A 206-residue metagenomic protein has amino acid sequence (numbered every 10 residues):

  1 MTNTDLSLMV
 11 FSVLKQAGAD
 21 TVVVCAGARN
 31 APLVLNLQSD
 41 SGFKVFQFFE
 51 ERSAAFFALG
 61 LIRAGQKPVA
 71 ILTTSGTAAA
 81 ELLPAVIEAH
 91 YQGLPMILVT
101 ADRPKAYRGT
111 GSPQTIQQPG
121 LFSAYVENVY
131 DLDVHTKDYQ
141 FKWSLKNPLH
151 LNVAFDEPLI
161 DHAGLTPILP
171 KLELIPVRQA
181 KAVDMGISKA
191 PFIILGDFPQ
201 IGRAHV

Functional and structural regions predicted by a protein language model:
M1-H205: N-terminal alpha/beta PP-like core and its mobile active-site loop of ThDP/TPP-dependent enzymes
